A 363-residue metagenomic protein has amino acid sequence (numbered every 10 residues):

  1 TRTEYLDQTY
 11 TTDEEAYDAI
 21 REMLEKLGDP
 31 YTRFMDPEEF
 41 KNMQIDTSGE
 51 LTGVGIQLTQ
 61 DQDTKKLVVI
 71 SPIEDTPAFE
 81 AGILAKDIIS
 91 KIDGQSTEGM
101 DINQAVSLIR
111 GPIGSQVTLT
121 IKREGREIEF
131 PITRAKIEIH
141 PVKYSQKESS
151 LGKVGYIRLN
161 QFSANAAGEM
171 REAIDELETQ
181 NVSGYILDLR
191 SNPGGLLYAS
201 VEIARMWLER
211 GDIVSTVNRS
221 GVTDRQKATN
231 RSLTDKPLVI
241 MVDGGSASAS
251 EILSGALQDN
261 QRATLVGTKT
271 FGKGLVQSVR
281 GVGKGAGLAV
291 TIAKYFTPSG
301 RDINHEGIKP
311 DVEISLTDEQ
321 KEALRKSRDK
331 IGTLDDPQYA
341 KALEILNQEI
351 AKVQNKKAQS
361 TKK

Functional and structural regions predicted by a protein language model:
T1-T64, L84, K91-I92, S96-S149 (+8 more regions): Intrinsically disordered, Ser/Thr/Pro/Gly-rich linkers and terminal tails that flank and connect PDZ domains
G28, Y156, V201, L265 (+2 more regions): Generic detection of intrinsically disordered/low-complexity segments and helix-coil linkers/edges
T47, G285-G287: Short alpha-helix boundary/capping motifs
V68-S71, F79-A85, D93-G283: Cleft-lining beta-strand/loop regions that shape enzyme active-site pockets
A249, L253, N304, Q338: Catalytic-loop motifs flanking and including active-site residues across diverse enzymes
Q277-G281, L288-E322: Conserved P-loop NTPase
